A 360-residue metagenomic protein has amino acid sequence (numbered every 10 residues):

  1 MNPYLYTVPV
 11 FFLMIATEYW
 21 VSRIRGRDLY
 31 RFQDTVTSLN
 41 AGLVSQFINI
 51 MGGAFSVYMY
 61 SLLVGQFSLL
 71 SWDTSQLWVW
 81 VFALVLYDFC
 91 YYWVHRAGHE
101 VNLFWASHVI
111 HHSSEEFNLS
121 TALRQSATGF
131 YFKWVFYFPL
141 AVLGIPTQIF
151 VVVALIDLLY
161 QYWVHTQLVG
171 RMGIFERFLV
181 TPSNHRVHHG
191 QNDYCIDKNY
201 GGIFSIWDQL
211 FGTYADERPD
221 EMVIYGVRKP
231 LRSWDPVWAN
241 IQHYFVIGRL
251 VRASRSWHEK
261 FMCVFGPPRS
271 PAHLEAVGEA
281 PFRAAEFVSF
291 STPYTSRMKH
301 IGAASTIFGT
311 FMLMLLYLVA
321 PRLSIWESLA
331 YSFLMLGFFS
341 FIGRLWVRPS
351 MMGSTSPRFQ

Functional and structural regions predicted by a protein language model:
M1, L5, P9, A97-I110 (+2 more regions): Hydrophobic, membrane-facing alpha-helical anchors
N2-E18, T37-Y58, V79-Y87, A127-L158 (+2 more regions): Alpha-helical bilayer-embedded segments of polytopic membrane proteins, i.e., transmembrane/intramembrane helices
F12-I24, W93-V101: Membrane-water interface of transmembrane alpha-helices
T17-T37: Membrane-interface helix-loop junction between the first two transmembrane segments
R27, E116-S120, W163-S305, S340-F359: Cytosolic/stromal cytosol-facing helical appendages immediately following the last transmembrane segment
D28-D34, L70-Q76, I110-H111: Helix-boundary and loop/linker segments of multi-pass membrane transporters
L43-G52, T74-W234: Membrane-embedded catalytic scaffold of the fatty acid hydroxylase/desaturase
Y58-V81: Juxtamembrane/interfacial segments at transmembrane-helix boundaries in multi-pass membrane proteins
